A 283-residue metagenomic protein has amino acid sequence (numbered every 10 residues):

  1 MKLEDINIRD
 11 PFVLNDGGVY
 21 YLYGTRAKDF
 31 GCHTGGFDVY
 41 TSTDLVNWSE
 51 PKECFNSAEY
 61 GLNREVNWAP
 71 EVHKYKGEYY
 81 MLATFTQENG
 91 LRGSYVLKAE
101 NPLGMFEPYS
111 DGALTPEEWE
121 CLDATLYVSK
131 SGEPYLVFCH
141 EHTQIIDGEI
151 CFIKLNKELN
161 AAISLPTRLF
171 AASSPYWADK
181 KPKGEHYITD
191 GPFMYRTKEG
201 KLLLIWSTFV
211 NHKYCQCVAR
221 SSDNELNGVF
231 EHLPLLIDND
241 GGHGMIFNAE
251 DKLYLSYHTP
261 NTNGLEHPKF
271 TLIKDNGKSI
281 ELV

Functional and structural regions predicted by a protein language model:
M1-V283: Carbohydrate-active catalytic/glycan-binding domains of CAZyme proteins, especially the secreted or lumenal ectodomains
